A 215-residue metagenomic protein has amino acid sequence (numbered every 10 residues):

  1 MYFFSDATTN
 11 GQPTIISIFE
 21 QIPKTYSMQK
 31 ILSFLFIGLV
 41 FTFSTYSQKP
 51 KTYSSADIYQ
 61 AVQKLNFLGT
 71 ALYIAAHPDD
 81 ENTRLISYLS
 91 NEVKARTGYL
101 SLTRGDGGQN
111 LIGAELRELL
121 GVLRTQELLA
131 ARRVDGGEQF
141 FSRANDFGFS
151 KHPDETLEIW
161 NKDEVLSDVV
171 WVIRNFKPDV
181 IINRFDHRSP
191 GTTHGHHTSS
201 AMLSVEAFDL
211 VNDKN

Functional and structural regions predicted by a protein language model:
D6-A7, E20: Acidic, Ala/Val/Gly-enriched low-complexity intrinsically disordered segments
P13, Q21: Cationic, low-complexity basic patches in intrinsically disordered or flexible, solvent-exposed regions
K24-I31: Positively charged n-region of N-terminal signal peptides that target proteins for export
S33-T42: Bacterial N-terminal signal peptides
F43-S47: Sec/Tat signal peptide C-region and signal peptidase I cleavage site
Q48-N175, T198-D209, D213: Active-site rim/loop-helix segments in enzyme catalytic domains that contact anionic ligands
V169-G191: Proline-aspartate-enriched helix->loop->beta-strand connector
